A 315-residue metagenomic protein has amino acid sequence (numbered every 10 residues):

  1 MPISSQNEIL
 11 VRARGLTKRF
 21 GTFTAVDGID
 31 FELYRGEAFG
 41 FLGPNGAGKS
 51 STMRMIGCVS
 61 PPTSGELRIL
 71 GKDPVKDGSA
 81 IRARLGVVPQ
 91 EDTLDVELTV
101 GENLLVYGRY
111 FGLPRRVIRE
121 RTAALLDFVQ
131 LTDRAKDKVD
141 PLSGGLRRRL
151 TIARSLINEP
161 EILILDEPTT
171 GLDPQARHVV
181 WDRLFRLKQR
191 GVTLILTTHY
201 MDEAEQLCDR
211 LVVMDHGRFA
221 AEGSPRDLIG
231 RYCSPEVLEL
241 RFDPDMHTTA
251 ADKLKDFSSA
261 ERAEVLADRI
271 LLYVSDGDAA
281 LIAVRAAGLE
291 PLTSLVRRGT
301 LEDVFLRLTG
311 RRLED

Functional and structural regions predicted by a protein language model:
G65-K76, A80-I81, L85: Conserved ABC transporter NBD signature motif
L105, R109, R116-R134: Conserved ABC ATPase "signature" region
K138-G145: Conserved ABC ATPase signature
I157-E161: A short, proline-enriched helix->beta-strand linker immediately N-terminal to the Walker B motif in ABC-type P-loop
L163-D166: Catalytic Walker B motif of ABC-type/P-loop ATPase nucleotide-binding domains
W181-S275: ABC transporter nucleotide-binding domain
